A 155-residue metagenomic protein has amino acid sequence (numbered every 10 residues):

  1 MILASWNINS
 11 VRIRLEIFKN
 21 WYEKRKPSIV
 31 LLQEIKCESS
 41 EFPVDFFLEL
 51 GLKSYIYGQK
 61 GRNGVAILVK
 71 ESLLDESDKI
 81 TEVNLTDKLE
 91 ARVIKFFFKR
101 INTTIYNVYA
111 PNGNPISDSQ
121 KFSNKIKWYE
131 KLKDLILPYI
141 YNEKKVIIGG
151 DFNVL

Functional and structural regions predicted by a protein language model:
M1-E49, R62-V65: N-terminal, active-site-proximal structural segment of metallo-dependent hydrolase catalytic domains
M1-S10, N102-P115, G149: Active-site-proximal beta-strand elements of phosphoester/diester hydrolases
W6-N7, Y22-S40, I105, L135-L155: Active-site beta-strand/loop signature of hydrolases that rely on acidic residues for catalysis
W6-V11, E82-L85, S123-I126: Short, flexible loop segments at the rims of nucleotide/cofactor-binding pockets, characterized by
R14-L15, L89, L132: Amphipathic coiled-coil/heptad-repeat helices and related helical stalk/stem segments that mediate oligomerization
I35-E38, F42-S117: Structured beta-strand-rich core segments of catalytic domains in phosphoester-bond hydrolases
I116-N124: Short histidine-centered catalytic/ligand-binding loop motif
N124-I136: Long, well-ordered alpha-helical scaffolding segments within enzyme catalytic domains, especially pronounced
